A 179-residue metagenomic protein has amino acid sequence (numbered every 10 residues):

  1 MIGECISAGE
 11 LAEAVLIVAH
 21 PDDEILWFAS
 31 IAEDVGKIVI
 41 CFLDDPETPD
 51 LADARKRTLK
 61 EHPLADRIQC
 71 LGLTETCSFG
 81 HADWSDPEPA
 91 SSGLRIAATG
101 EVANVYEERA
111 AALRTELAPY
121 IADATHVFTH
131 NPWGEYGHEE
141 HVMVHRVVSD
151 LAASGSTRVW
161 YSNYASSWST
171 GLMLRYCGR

Functional and structural regions predicted by a protein language model:
M1-D123, A153-S154: Active-site rim/loop-helix segments in enzyme catalytic domains that contact anionic ligands
D22, V127, E140: Divalent metal-coordination and catalytic microenvironments
E47-T48, T76-G80, E135-H138, H145 (+1 more regions): Short catalytic/ligand-binding loop motif for oxyanion handling, primarily in non-cytosolic enzymes, centered on
R55, H141-S149: Charged helix-capping and loop-helix junction motifs
L73, T129-G134, H138-E139, N163-Y164: Short, well-ordered beta-to-alpha junction loops that form the rim of enzyme active sites and present histidine/acidic
E108, A112, S169-R179: A conserved mid-domain beta-alpha-beta active-site/ligand-binding segment of alpha/beta enzyme cores
H141, L151-R158: Acidic/His-rich, metal-assisted hydrolase cores and their charged scaffolds
R158-S166: His/Asp/Glu-enriched short active-site or ligand-binding loop at hydrolase and phosphoryl-transfer sites
